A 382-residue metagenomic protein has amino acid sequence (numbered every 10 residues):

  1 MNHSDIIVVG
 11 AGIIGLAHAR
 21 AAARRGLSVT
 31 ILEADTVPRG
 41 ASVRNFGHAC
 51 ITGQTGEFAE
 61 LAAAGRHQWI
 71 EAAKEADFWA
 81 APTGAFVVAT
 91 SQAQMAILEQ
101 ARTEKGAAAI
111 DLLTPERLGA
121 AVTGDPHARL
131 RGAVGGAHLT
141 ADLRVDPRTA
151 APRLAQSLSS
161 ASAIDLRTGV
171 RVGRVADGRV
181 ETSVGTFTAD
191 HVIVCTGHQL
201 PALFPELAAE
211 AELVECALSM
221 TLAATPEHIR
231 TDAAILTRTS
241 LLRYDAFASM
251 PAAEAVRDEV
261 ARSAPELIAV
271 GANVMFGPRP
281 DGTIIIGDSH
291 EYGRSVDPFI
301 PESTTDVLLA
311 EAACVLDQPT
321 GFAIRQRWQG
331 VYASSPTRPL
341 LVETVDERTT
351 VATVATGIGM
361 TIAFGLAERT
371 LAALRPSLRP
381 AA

Functional and structural regions predicted by a protein language model:
S4-T30: N-terminal Rossmann-like FAD-binding beta1-loop-alpha1 element of flavoenzymes
G12-I13, T36, G357: Residue-level detector of alpha-helix initiation sites
R24-V43: Glycine-rich FAD pyrophosphate-binding loop
F46-G124: Dinucleotide-binding Rossmann-like beta1-alpha1 core, especially the glycine-rich loop that anchors the ADP
E60-L61, V88-I97, A137-Q156, F299-T304 (+1 more regions): Short beta-strand to alpha-helix junction loop
A137-R179, F187-H191: Helical element adjacent to the flavin cofactor pocket in flavoenzyme catalytic cores
T186-P251: Central helical "cap/lid" subdomain
G271-N273, R279-I285, E291-A382: C-terminal catalytic lobe of FAD-dependent flavoproteins
